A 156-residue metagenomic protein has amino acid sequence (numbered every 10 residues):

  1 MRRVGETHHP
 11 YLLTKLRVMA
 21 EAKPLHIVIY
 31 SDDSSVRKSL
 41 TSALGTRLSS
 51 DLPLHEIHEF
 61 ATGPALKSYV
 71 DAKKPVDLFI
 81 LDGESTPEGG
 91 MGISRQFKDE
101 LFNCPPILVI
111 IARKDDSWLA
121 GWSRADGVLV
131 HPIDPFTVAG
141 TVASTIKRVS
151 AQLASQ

Functional and structural regions predicted by a protein language model:
P24-G45, F79: Conserved acidic segment of CheY-like receiver
S39, I133-V142: C-terminal output helix
T41, V76-K98: Conserved phosphotransfer microenvironments
D51-A61: Short hydrophobic/Thr-rich beta-strand motif most characteristic of the beta2 strand and flanking loop of CheY-like
E59-L78: Acidic, metal-coordinating helix/loop segments flanking the phosphotransfer/catalytic sites of two-component signaling
D71-K74, K98-N103: Conserved phosphotransfer cores of two-component systems
V109-V128: Alpha4 helix (beta4-alpha4-beta5 surface) of REC/receiver domains from two-component response regulators
A143-Q156: The C-terminal output helix
